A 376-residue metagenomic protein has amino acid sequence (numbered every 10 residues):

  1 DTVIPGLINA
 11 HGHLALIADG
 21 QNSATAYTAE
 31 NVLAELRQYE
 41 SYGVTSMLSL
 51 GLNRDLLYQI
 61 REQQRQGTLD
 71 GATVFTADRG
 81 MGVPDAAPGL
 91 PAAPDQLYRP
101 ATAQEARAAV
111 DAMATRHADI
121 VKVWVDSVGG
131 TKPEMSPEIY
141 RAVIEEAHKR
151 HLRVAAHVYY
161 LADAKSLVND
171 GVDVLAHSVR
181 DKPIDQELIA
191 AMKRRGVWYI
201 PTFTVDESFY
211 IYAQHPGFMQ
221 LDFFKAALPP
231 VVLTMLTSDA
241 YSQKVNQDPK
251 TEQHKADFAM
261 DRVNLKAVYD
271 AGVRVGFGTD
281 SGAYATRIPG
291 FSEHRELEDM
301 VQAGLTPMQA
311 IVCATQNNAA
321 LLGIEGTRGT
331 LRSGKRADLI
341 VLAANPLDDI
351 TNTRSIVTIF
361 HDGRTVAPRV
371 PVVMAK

Functional and structural regions predicted by a protein language model:
T2-T68, D85-P91, A162-V174: Metal-associated gating/positioning segment near the N- to mid-region
I8-H11, G43, V74, H117 (+11 more regions): Divalent metal-coordination and catalytic microenvironments
I17-E30, L90-A108, R153, V158: Active-site mouth loops of central-metabolism enzymes
A34-L57, G71-R79, A118-V128, R153 (+3 more regions): Divalent metal-dependent hydrolysis catalytic cores, especially in the metallo-beta-lactamase
E62-G80, P133-A156, M192, G196-P201: Alpha-helix-loop-beta-strand connector modules within alpha/beta enzyme cores
P88-A142, S166-N169: Active-site gating/metal-coordination segments in enzymes
A108-T131, V179-A303, M374-A375: Active-site neighborhoods of metal-dependent hydrolases
A259, I288, T306-I311, A320-I356: Acidic, glycine-enriched loop/beta-strand segments at the rims of small-molecule binding/catalytic pockets
